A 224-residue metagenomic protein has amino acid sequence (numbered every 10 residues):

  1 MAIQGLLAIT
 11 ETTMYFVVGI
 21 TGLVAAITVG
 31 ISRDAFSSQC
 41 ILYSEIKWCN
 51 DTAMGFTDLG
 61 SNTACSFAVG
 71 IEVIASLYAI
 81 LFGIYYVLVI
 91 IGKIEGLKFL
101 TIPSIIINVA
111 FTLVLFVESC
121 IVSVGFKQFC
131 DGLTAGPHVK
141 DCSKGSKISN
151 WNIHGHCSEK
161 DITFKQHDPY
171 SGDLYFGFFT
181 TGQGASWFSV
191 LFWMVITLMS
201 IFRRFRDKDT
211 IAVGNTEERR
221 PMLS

Functional and structural regions predicted by a protein language model:
M1-G19, L81-F111, L198-L223: Helix-loop boundary elements of multi-pass alpha-helical membrane proteins
M1-I90: N-terminal helical submodule of small eukaryotic multi-pass membrane proteins
M1-L7, L42-A68, K140-G184: Juxtamembrane membrane-interface segments at transmembrane-helix boundaries in membrane proteins
T10-V17, F67-I74, P103-A110, T181-L191: Alpha-helical transmembrane segments
T21-R33, Y78-V89, T112-G125, F192-R203: Membrane-embedded alpha-helices of multi-pass membrane proteins, especially ion channels and transporters
V24-W48, E118-S143: Membrane-helix exit/juxtamembrane interface segments
K98-L115, T134-K144: Hydrophobic alpha-helical segments of small multi-pass membrane proteins
T163, H167-Y170, L174-L223: A hydrophobic membrane-anchoring alpha-helix module
